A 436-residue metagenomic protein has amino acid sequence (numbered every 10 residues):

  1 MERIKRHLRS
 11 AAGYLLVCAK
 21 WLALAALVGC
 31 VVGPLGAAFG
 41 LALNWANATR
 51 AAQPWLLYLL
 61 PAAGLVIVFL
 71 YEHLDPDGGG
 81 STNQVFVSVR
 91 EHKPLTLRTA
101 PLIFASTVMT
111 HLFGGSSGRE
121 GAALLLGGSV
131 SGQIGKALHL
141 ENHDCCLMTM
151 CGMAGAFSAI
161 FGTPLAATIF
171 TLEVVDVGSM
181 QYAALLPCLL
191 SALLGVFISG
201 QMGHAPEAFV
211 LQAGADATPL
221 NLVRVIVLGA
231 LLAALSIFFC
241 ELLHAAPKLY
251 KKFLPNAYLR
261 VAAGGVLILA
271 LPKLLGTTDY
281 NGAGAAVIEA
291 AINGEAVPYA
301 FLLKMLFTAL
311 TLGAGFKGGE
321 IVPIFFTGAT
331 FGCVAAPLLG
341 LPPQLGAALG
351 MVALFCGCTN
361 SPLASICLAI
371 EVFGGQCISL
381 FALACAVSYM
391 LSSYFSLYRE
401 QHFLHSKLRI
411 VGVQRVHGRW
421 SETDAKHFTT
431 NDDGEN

Functional and structural regions predicted by a protein language model:
M1-N436: Alpha-helical transmembrane segments and immediately membrane-proximal extracytoplasmic
